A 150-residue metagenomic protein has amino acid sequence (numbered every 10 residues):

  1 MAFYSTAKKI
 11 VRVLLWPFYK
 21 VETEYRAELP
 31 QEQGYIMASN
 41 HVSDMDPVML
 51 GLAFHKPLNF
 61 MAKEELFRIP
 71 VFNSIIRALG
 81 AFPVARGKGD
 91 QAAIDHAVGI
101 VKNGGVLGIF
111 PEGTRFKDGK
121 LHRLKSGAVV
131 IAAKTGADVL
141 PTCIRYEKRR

Functional and structural regions predicted by a protein language model:
F3-A7, W16-P17, L29-K88, H96: Catalytic core of membrane glycerolipid acyltransferases/transacylases, capturing the structured, soluble-facing
W16-E24, R145-R149: Short gly/ser/thr-rich secondary-structure transition/capping motifs
L29, K120-R150: A cross-family acyltransferase "interaction/gating" segment
H41, E64, G113, T142-E147: Short secondary-structure boundary segments
L52-A53, N103, A133-D138: Alpha-helix C-terminal capping segments
N59, F82, V106, D138 (+1 more regions): Residue-level detector of anion-binding/catalytic polar loops
I100-A128, T135: Catalytic-site beta-strand/loop segments enriched in glycine and acidic/polar residues
